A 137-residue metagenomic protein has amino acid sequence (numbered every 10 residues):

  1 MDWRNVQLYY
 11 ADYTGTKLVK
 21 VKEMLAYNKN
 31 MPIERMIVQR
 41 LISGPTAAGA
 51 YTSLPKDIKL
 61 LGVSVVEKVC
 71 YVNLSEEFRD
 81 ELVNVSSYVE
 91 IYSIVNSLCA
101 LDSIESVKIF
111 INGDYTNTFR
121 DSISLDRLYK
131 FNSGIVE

Functional and structural regions predicted by a protein language model:
M1-E137: Bimodal "functional hotspot" detector
